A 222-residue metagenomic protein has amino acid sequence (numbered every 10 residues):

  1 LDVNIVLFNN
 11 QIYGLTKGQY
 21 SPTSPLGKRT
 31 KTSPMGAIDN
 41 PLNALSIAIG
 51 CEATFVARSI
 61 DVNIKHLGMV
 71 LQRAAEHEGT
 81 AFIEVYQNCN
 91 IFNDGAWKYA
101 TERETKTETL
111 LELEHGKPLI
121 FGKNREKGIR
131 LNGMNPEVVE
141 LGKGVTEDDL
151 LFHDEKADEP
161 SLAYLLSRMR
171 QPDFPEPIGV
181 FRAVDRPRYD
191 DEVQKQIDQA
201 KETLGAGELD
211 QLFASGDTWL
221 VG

Functional and structural regions predicted by a protein language model:
L1-G14, H66-M69: Thiamine diphosphate
V3, G79-V85, I178-V180: Generic beta-sheet signal
F8-G18, P41-L42, C51: Core alpha/beta catalytic barrel or barrel-like domain that forms the active/cofactor pocket in diverse metabolic
L15-G27, I47: Active-site-proximal loop->helix
K28-A74: Conserved thiamine diphosphate
T54-L110: ATP/pyrophosphate-binding catalytic subdomain of soluble kinases
I91-G222: Flexible, low-complexity linker and terminal segments
